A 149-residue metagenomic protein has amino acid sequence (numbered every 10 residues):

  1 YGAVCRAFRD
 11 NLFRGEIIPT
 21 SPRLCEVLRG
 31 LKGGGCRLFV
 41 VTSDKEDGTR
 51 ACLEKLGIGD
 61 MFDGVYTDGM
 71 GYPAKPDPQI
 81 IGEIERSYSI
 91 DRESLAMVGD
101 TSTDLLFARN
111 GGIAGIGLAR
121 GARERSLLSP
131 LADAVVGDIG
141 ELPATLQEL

Functional and structural regions predicted by a protein language model:
Y1-E26: Metal-dependent phosphoesterase signature
G2, I18, S43, A74-K75: Non-catalytic, surface-exposed connector residues within folded enzymatic/regulatory domains
R14, L38, P73-A74: A generic structural signal for short coil/turn motifs at secondary-structure boundaries
C25, R29-K32, K45-L149: Asp-based, Mg2+/Mn2+-dependent phosphohydrolase catalytic module
L38-V41, M97: Intrinsic disorder/low-complexity signature
